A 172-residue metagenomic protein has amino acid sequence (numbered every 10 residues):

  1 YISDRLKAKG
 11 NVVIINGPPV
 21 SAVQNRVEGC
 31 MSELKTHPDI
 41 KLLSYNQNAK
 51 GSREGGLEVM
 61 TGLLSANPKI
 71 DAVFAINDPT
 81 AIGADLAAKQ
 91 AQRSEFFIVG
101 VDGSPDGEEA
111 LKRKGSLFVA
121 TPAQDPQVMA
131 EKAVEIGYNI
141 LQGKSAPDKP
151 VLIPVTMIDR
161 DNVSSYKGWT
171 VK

Functional and structural regions predicted by a protein language model:
Y1-K172: A residue-level marker of the well-folded mature domains of exported/periplasmic proteins
